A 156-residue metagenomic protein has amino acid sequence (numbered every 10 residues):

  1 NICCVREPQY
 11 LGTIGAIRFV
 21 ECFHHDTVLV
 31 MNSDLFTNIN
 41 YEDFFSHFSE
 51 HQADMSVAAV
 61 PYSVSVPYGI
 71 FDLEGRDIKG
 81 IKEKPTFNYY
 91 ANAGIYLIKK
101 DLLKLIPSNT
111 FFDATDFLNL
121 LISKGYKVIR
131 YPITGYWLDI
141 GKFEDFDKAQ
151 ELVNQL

Functional and structural regions predicted by a protein language model:
N1-G75: Conserved beta-loop-beta/alpha segment of the NTase-like Rossmann-fold superfamily that binds/positions NTPs
V28-L29, F36, E42-S49, Y62-S65 (+1 more regions): Catalytic-core segments of class I nucleotidyltransferases/pyrophosphorylases that form NMP-activated intermediates
